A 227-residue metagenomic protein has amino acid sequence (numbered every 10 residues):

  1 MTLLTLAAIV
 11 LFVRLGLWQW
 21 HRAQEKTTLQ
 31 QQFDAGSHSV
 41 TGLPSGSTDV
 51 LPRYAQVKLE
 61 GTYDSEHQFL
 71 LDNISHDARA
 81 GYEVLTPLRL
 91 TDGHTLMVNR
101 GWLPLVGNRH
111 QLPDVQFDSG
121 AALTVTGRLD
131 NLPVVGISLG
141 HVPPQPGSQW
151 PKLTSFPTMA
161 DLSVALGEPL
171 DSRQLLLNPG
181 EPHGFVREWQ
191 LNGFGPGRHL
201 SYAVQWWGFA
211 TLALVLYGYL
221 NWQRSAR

Functional and structural regions predicted by a protein language model:
M1-G46, P52-R227: Surface-exposed, charge/polar-rich loops and edge strands
